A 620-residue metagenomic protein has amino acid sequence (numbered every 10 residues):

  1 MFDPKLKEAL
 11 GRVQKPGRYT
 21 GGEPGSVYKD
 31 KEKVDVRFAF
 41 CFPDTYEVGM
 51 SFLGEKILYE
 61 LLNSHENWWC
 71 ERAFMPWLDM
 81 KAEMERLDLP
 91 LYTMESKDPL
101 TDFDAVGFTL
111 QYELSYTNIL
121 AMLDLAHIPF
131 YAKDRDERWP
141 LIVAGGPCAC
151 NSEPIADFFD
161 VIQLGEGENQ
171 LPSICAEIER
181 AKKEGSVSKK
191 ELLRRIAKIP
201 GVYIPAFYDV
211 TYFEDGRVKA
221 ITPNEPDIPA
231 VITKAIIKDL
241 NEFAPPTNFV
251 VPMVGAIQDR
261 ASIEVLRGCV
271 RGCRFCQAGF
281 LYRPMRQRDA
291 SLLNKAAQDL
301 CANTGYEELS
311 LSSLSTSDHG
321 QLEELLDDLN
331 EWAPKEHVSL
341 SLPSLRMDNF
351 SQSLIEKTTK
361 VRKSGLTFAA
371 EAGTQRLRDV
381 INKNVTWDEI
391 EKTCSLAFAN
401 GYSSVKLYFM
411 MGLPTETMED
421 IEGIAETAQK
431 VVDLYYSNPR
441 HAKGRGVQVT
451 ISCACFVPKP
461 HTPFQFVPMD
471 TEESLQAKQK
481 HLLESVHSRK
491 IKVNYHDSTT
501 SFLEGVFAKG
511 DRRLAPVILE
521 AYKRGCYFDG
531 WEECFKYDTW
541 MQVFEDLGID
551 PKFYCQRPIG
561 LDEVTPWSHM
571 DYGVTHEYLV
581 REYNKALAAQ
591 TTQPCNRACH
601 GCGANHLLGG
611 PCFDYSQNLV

Functional and structural regions predicted by a protein language model:
M1-V27, F38-F40, H487-V620: Radical SAM enzyme core and accessory elements
K7-A39, Y46-E47, P205, T211 (+4 more regions): N-terminal [4Fe-4S]-dependent radical SAM core
F38-D44, L62, F249-Q277, C301 (+2 more regions): N-terminal pre-triad scaffold of radical SAM enzymes
F40-C41, A105, L114, D299-K406 (+3 more regions): Conserved SAM/AdoMet-binding glycine-rich loop
F52, G255-S291, G601-L619: Canonical Radical SAM [4Fe-4S] cluster-binding loop centered on the CxxxCxxC motif and its immediate flanking residues
E55, L87, L123, D157-I162 (+9 more regions): Short secondary-structure boundary/capping segments
M75-P223, P460-D511, L519-E533: Glycine-rich beta-alpha loop elements in corrinoid/cobalamin-binding modules across cobalamin-dependent enzymes
R195-A206, L314-H319, P343-N349, G412 (+4 more regions): A glycine-rich phosphate-binding loop feature that marks nucleotide/adenosyl-phosphate handling sites
